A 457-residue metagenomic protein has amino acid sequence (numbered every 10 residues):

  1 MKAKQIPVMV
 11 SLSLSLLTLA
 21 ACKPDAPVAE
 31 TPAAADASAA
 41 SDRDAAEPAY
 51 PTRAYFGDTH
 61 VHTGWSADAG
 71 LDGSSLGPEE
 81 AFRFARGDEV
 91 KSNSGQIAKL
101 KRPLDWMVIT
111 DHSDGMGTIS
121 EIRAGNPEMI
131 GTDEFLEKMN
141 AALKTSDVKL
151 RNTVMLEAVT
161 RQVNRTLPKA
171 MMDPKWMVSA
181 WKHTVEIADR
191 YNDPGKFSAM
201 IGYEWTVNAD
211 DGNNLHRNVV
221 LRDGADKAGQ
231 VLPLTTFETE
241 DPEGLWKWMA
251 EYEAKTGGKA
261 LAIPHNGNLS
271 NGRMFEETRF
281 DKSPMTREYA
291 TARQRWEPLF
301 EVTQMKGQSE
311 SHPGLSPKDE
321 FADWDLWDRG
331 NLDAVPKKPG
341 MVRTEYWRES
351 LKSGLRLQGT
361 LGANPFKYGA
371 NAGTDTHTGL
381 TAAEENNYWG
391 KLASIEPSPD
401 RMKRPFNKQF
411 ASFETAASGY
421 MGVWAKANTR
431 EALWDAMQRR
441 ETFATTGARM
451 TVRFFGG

Functional and structural regions predicted by a protein language model:
M1-V10: Bacterial N-terminal signal peptides that target proteins for export
M9-T18: Bacterial N-terminal signal peptides
C22, P27-G457: Extended, charged catalytic domains and RNA/DNA-binding interfaces, predominantly in divalent-metal-using enzymes
